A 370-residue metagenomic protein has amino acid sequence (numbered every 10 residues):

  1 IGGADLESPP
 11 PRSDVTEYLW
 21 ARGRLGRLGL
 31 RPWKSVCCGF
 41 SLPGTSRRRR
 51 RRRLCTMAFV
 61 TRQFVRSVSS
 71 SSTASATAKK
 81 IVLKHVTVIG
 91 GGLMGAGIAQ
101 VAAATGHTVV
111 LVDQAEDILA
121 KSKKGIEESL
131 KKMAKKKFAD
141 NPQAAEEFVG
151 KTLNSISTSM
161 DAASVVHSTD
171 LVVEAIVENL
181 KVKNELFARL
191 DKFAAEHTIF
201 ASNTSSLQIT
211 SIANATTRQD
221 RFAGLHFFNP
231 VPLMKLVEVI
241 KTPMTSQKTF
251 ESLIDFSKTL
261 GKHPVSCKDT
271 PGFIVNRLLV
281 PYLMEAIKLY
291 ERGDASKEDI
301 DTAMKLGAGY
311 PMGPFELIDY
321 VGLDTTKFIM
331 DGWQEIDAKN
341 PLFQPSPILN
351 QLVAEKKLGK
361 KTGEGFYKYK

Functional and structural regions predicted by a protein language model:
A4-D5, G23, S41: Intrinsic, low-complexity polybasic segments
C37-C38, C55: Cysteine-centered motifs
C55-V82, Q247-E251, K258-D269, I287 (+2 more regions): NAD(P)-dependent Rossmann-like dehydrogenase/reductase catalytic/cofactor-binding core
A58-K136, F193: NAD(P)+-binding Rossmann beta1-loop-alpha1 motif at the extreme N-terminus of oxidoreductases
Q63, T73-T77, Q100, A104 (+4 more regions): Amphipathic alpha-helical segments at domain termini/boundaries
Q114-K121, K131-A139, Q143-F200, L207: Rossmann-like NAD(P)-binding element
I199-D269, F273-R277: Rossmann-fold dinucleotide-binding core
